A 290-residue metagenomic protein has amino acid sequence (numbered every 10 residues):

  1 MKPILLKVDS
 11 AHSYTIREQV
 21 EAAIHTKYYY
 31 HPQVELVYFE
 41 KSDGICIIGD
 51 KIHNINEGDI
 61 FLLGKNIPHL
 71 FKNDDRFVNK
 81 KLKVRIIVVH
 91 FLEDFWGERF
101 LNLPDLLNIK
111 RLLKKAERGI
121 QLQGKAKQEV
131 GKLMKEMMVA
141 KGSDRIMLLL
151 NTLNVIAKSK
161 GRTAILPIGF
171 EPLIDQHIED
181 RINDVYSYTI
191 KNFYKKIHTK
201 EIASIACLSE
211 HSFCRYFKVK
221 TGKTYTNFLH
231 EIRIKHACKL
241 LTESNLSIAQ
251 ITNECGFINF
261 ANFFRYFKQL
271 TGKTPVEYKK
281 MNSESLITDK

Functional and structural regions predicted by a protein language model:
M1-F61, I67-L70, D74, N262 (+1 more regions): Generic protein-terminus/edge-of-domain signal
K2, E254, F264-K290: …primarily DNA-binding HTH/wHTH and HhH modules…
P3-A11, I67-K132: A hydrophobic/aromatic-rich effector-binding and dimerization subdomain of bacterial HTH-type transcriptional regulators
E40, E117, G131-M138, Y186 (+2 more regions): Regular secondary-structure segments
S42, D50, G222, G256 (+2 more regions): Conserved phosphate-binding and hydrolysis motifs of nucleotide-dependent enzymes
G58, S212-F217, N262-F263, F267: Short hydrophobic/aromatic patch on the recognition helix
I120-K125, M138-K191, K195, K200-E201 (+3 more regions): Short, Lys/Arg-enriched, Trp-marked, Pro/Gly-tolerant hinge/linker segments that flank
S187, K191, K196-S209, R215-N259 (+1 more regions): Terminal helix-turn-helix DNA-binding modules in bacterial transcription factors
